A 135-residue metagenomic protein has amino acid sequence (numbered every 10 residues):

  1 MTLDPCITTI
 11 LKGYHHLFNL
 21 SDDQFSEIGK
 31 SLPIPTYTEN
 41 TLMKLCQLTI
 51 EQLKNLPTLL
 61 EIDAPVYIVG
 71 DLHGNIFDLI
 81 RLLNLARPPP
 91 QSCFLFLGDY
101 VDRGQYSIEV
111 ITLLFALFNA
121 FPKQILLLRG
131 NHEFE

Functional and structural regions predicted by a protein language model:
M1-E135: Feature recognizes metal-dependent phosphohydrolase scaffolds
